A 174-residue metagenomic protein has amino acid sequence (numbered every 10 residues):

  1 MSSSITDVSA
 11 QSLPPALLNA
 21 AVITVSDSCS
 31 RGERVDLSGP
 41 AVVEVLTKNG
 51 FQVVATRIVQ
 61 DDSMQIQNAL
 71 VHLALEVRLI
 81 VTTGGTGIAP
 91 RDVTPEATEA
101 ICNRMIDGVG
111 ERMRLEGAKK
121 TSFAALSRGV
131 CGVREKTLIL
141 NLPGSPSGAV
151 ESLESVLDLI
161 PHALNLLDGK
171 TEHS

Functional and structural regions predicted by a protein language model:
M1-S174: Non-catalytic beta/alpha edge segments that cap or flank active sites
